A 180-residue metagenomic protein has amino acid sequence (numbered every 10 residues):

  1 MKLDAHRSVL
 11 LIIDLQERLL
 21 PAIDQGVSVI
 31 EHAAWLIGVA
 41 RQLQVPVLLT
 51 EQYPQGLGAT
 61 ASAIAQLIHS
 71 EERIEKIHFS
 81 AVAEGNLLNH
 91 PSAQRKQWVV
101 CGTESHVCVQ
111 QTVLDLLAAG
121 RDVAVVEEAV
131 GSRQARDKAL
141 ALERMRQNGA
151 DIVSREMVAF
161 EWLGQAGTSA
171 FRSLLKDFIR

Functional and structural regions predicted by a protein language model:
K2-V9, L43, G56-R180: Active-site-adjacent betaalpha module
A5-S8, D24-L49: A short alpha/beta connector and helix-capping loop motif
V9-L15: N-terminal nucleotide-binding beta1-loop-alpha1 segment
L15, L49-Q52, E127: A cross-domain feature marking catalytic cores of carbohydrate-active enzymes and several ubiquitous metabolic/repair
E17-P21: Short acidic, Gly/Ser-rich segments with clustered Asp/Glu that frequently serve as metal-coordination loops in enzyme
A22-G26, A135-D137: Short, solvent-exposed loop/turn segments at secondary-structure boundaries
